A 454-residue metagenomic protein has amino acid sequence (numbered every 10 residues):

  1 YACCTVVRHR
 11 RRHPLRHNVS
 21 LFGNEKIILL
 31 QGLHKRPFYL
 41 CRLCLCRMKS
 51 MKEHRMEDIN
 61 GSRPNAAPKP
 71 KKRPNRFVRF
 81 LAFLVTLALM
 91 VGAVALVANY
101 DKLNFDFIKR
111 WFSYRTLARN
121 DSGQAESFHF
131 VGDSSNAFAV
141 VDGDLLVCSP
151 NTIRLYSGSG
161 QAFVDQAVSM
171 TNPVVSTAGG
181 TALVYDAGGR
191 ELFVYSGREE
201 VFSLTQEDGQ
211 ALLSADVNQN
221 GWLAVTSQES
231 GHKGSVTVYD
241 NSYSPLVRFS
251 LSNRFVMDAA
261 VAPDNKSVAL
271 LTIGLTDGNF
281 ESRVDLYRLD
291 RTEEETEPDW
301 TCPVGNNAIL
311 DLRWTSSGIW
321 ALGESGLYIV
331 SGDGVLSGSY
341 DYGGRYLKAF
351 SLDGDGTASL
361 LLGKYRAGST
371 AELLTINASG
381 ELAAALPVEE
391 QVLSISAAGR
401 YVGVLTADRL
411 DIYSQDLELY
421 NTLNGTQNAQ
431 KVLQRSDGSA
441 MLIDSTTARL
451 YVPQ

Functional and structural regions predicted by a protein language model:
L117-F130, Q161-A167, E200-Q206, S244-S250 (+4 more regions): A short beta-strand motif characteristic of beta-propeller blades
S122-N151, A167-V175: Beta-strand-rich domains and repeat architectures in extracellular enzymes and scaffolds, especially beta-propellers
G132-A137, M170-G179, Q210-D216, N253-V261 (+4 more regions): Repeated scaffold domains used in trafficking and secretory/extracellular systems, primarily beta-propellers
N136-C148, V175, G179-A187, L192-F193 (+6 more regions): Short beta-strand elements that form the blades of beta-propeller/WD-repeat-like and other beta-sheet-rich scaffold
V164-S267: Non-cytosolic head/periplasmic domains of membrane-anchored proteins
R190-F193, G231-T237, D277-Y287, G326-V330 (+3 more regions): Structural motif
H232-L322: Solenoidal tandem-repeat scaffolds enriched in leucines and small polar residues
K431-Q454: Blade-level signature of beta-propeller repeat domains, shared across WD40, Kelch, NHL, RCC1 and BNR/Asp-box propellers
